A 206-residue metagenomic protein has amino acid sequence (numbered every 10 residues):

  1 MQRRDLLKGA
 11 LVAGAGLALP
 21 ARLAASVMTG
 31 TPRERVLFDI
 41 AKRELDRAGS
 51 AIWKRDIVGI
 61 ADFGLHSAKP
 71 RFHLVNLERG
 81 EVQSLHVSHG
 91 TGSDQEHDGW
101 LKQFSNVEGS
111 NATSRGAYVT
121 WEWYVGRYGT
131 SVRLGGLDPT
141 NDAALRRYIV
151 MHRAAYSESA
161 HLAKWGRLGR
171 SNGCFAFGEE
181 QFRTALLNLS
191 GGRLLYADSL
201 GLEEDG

Functional and structural regions predicted by a protein language model:
D5-A25: N-terminal export signals
S26-N172, E179-N188, R193, L202-D205: Cell wall/extracellular polymer interaction/catalysis modules
